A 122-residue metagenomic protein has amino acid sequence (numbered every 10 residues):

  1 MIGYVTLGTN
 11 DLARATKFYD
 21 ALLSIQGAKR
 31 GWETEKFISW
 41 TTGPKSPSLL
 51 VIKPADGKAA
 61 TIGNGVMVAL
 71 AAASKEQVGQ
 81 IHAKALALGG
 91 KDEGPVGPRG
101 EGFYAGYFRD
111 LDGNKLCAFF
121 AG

Functional and structural regions predicted by a protein language model:
M1, T61-N64, G100: Short glycine-enriched loop/turn motifs at secondary-structure junctions
M1-T16, V68, G122: N-terminal beta-strand motif that seeds the catalytic metal site of vicinal oxygen chelate
L7-S48: Core segments of cupin and vicinal oxygen chelate
I38, V66, G102-G106: Short beta-strand micro-motifs in enzyme catalytic cores
T41-Q80: Long, continuous compositionally biased terminal/linker segments
H82, L86-G122: Vicinal oxygen chelate
